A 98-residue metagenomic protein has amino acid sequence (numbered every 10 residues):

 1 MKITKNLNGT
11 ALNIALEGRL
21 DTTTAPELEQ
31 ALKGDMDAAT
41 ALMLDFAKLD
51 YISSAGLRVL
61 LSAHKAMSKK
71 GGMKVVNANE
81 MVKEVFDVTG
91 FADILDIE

Functional and structural regions predicted by a protein language model:
K2-I3, G34: Short leucine-rich amphipathic alpha-helices used at interfaces
I3-E29: STAS-typified acidic loop motif
T22-I94: Amphipathic alpha-helical interaction surfaces in cytosolic regulatory modules
D96-E98: Short acidic-hydrophobic, aromatic-tinged amphipathic segments that line or gate anion-handling sites
